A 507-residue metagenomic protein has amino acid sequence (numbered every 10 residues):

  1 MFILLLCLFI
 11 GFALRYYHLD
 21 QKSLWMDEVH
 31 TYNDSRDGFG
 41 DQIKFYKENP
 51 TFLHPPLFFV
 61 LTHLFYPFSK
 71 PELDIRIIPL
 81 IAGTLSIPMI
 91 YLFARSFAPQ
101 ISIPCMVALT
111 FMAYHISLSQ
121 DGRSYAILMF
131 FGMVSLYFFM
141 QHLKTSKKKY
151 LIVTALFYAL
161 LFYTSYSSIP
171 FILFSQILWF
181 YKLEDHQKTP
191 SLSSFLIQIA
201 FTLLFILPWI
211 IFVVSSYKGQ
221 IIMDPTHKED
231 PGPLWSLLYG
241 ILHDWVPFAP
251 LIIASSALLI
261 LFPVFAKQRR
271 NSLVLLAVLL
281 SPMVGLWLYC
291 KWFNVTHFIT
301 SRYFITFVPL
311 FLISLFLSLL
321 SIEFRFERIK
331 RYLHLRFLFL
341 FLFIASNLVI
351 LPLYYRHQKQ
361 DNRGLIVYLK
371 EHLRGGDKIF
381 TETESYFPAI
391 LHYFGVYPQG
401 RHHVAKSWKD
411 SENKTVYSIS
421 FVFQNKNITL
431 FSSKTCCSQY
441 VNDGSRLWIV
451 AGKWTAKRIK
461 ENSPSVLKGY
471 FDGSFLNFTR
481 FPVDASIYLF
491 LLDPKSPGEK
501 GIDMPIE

Functional and structural regions predicted by a protein language model:
M1-L4: N-terminal membrane topogenic signal
C7, G11-E327, F339-I506: Membrane-proximal helix-loop-helix interfaces that form the catalytic/acceptor-binding platform of multi-pass membrane
K330: A conserved nucleotide-sugar
H334-L335: C-terminal beta-strand-loop-alpha-helix "lid" module of Rossmann-like NAD(P)-dependent dehydrogenases
